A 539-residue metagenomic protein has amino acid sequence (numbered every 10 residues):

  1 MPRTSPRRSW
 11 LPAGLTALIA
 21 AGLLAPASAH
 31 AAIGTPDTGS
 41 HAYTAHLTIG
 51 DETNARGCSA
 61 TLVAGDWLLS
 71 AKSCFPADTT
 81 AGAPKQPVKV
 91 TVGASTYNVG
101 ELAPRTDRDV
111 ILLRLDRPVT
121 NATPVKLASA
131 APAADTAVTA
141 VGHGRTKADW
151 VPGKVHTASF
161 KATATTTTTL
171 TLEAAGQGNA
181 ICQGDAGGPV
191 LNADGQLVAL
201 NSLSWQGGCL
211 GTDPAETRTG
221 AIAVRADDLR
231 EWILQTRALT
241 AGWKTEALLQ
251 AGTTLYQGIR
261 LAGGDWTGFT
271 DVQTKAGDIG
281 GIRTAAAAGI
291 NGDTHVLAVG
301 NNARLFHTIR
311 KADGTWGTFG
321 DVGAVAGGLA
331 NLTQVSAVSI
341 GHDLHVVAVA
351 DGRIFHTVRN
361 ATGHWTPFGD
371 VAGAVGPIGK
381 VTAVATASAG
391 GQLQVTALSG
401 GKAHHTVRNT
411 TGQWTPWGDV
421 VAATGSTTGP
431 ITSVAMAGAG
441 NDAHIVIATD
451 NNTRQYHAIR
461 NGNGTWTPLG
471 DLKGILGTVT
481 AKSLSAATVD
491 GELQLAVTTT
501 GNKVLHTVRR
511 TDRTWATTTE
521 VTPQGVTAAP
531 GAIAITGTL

Functional and structural regions predicted by a protein language model:
M1-A31: Secretory targeting and sorting signals
A21-T44, D51, L239-A241: C-terminal region of N-terminal signal peptides and the immediate post-cleavage residues of exported proteins
T44-G65, N98, Q183, G187: A conserved glycine-rich beta-strand in the N-terminal activation segment of trypsin-fold
A45-T48, A83-A94, T136-G142: Short conserved beta-strand and strand-loop elements enriched in small hydrophobics with frequent Asp/Gly
T53, V63-G65, L69-R105: Catalytic-histidine neighborhood of serine endopeptidases, predominantly the chymotrypsin-like S1/PA family
L62-L68, K72, A186-G242: C-terminal subregion of chymotrypsin/trypsin-like serine protease catalytic domains
T106-A180, G184, N192, Q206 (+2 more regions): Chymotrypsin/trypsin-fold serine protease catalytic domain
A241-L539: A structural motif
